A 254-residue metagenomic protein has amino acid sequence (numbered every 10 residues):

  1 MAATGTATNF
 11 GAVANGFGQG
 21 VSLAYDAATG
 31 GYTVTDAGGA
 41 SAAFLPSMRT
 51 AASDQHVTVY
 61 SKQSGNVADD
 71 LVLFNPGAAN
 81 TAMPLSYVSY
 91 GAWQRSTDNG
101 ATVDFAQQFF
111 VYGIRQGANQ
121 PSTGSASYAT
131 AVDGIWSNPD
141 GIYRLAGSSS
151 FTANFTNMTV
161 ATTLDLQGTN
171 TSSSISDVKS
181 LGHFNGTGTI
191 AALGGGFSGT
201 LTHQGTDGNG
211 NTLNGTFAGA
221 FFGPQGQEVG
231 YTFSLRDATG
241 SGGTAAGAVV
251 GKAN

Functional and structural regions predicted by a protein language model:
M1-N254: Mature soluble binding/inhibitory domains
